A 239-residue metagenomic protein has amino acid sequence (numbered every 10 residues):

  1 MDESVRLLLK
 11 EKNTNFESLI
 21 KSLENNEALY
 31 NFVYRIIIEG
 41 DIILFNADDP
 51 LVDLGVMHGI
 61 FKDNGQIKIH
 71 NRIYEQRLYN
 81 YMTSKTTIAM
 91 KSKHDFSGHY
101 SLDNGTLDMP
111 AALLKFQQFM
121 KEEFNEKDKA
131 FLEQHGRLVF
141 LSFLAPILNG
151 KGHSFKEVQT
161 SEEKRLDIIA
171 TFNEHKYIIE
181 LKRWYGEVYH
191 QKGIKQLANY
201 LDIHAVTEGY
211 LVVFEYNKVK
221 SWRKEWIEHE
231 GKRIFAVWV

Functional and structural regions predicted by a protein language model:
M1-H58, N64, S92-H99: Winged-helix-like regulatory helical subdomains adjacent to P-loop NTPase cores
K12, F61-S97: Short capping/hinge segments at domain boundaries that bridge a core fold to an adjacent linker or tail
L23-L29, T87-K127: Leucine-rich, amphipathic alpha-helical/linker segments
K115-F155: Acidic-basic catalytic patches of nuclease active cores, encompassing PD-(D/E)XK and other metal-cofactor nuclease
F140, I168-A170, E174-Y185, Y200: Conserved catalytic cores of phosphodiester-cleaving nucleases, focusing on short active-site segments
P146-E174: Active-site metal-binding core of divalent-cation-utilizing nuclease and nuclease-like domains
H190-I194, L201-E230: Nucleic-acid nuclease catalytic cores
I227-V239: Intrinsically disordered, low-complexity terminal regions enriched in charged/polar residues
